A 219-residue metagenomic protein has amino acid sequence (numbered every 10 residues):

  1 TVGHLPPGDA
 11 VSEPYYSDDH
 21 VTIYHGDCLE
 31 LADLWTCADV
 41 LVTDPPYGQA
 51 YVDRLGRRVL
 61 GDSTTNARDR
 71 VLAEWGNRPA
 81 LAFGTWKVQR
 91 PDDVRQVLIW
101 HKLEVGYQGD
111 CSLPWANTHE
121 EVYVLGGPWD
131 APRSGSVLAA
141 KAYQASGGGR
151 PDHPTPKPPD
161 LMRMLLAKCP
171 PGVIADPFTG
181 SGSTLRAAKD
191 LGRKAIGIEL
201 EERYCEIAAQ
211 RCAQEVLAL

Functional and structural regions predicted by a protein language model:
T1-A175, T179-L219: Class I S-adenosyl-L-methionine-dependent methyltransferase catalytic core
